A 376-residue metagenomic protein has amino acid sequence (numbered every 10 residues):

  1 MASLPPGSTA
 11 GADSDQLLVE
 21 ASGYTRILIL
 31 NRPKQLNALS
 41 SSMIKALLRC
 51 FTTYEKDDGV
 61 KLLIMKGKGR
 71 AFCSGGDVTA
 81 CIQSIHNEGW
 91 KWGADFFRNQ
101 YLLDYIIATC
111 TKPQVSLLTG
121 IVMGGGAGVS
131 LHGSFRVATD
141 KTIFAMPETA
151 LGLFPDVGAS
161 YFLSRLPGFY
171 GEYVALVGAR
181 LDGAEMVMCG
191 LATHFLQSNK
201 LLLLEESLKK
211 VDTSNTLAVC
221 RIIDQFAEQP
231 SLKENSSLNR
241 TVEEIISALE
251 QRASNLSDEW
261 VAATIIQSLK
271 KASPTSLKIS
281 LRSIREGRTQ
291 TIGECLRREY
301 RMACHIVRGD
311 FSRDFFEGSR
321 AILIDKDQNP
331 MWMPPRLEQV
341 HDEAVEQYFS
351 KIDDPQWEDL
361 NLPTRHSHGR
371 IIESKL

Functional and structural regions predicted by a protein language model:
M1-G23, S214-C220, D224-R240, E346-L376: Eukaryotic N-terminal low-complexity, Ser/Thr- and Lys/Arg-rich leader segments that predominantly function as
M1-K66, Y105, T364-L376: Conserved CoA-thioester-binding segment of acyl-CoA-metabolizing enzymes
P6-G7, T79-L118, A159-Y161, Q347-D353 (+1 more regions): An acidic, glycine-rich surface segment that forms the CoA-thioester-binding/catalytic face of crotonase-fold enzymes
G23, L28-N31, A46-N87, L102-L117 (+1 more regions): A structural preference for short, pocket-lining loop segments at secondary-structure junctions
I107-L151, Y173-G183, H194: Glycine-rich beta-to-alpha active-site loop
G158-A218: Contiguous mid-protein beta-loop-alpha structural module that forms a pocket-lining wall or clamp of enzyme active
Q197-A272, S276: Amphipathic alpha-helical blocks and their helix-capping loop/short-beta junctions
D310, D314-L376: C-terminal amphipathic alpha-helical interaction region
